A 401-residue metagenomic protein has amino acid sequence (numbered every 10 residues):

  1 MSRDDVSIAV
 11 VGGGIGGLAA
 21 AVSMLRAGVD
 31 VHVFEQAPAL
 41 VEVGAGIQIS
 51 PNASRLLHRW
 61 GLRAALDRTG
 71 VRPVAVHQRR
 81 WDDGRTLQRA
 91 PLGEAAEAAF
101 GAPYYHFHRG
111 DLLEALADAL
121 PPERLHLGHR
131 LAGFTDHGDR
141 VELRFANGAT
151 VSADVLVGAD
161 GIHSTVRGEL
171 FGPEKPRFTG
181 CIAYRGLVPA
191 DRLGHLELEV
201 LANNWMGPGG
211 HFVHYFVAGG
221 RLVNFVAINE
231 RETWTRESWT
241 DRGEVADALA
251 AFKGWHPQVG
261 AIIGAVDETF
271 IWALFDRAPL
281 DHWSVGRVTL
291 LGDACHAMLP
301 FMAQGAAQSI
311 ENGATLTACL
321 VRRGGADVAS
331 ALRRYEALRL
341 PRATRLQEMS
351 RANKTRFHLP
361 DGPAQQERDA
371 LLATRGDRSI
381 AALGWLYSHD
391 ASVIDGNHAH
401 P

Functional and structural regions predicted by a protein language model:
M1-V6, R68, A261, M302-A303 (+1 more regions): C-terminal helical "tail/cap" subdomain of flavin- and related membrane-associated enzymes
S2-I8, S50-P189, E232-A246, L372 (+2 more regions): Conserved N-terminal helical subregion
A9-P38, V157-G158, Y184, H214 (+2 more regions): Conserved mid-domain beta->alpha element of the FAD-binding
A39-R55: Conserved N-terminal glycine-rich FAD pyrophosphate-binding loop of Rossmann-like flavoproteins
A64, A190-E197, R323: Short helix-loop capping/hinge motifs at secondary-structure junctions, enriched in acidic/polar residues
R79, V200-T235, V245, L249-K253 (+1 more regions): Active-site substrate-recognition segment that forms the wall of the catalytic cavity or substrate channel
F178-G180, E197-L201, V245, P257-A273: A short coil-to-beta-strand element that immediately follows conserved catalytic motifs
I228-R236, P257, A318-A326: Amphipathic alpha-helix from the class-I
